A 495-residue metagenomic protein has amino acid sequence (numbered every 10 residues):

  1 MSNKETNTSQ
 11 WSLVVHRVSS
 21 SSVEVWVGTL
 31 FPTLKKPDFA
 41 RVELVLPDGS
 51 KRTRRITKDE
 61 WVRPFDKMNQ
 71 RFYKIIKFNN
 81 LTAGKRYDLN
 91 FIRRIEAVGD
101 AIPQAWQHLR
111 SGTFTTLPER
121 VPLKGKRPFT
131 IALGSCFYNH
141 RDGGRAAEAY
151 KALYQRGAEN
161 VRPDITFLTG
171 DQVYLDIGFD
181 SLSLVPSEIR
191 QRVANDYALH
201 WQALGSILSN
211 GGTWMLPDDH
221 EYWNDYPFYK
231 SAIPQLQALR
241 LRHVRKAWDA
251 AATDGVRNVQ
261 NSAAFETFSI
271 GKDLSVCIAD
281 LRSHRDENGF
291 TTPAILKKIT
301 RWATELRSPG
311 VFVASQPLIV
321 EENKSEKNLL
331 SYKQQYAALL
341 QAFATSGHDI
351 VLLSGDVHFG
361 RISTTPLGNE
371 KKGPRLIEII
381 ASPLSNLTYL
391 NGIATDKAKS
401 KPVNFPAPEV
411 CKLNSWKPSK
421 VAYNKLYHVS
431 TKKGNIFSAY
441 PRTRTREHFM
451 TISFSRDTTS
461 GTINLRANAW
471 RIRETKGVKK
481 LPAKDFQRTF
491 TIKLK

Functional and structural regions predicted by a protein language model:
M1-K495: Metal-dependent phosphoester/phosphodiester hydrolase catalytic core
